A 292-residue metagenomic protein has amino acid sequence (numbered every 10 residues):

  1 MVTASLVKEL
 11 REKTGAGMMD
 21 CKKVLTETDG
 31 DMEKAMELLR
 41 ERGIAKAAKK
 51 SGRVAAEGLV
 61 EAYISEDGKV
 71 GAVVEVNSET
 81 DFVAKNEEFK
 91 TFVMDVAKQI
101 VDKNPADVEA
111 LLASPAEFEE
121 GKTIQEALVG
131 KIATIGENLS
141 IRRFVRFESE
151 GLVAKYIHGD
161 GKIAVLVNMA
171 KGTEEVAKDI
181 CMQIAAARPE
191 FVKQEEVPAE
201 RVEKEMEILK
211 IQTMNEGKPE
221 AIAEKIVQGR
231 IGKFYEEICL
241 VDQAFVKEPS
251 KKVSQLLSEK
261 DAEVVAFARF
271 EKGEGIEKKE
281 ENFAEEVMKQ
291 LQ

Functional and structural regions predicted by a protein language model:
V2-Q292: N-terminal assembly/interaction segments in proteins that build large macromolecular machines
